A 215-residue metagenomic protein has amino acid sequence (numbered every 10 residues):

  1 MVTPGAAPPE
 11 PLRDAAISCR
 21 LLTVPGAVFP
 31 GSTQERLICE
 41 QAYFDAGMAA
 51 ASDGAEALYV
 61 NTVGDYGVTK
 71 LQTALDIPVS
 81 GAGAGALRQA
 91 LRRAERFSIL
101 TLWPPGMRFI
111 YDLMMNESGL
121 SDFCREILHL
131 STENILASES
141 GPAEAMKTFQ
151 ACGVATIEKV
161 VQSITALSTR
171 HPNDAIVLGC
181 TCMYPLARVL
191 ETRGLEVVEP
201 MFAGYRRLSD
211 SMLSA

Functional and structural regions predicted by a protein language model:
M1-L12: N-terminal beta1-alpha1 ligand-phosphate binding loop
T3, L91-S131, D210-A215: Short, glycine-/small-residue-rich phosphate/pyrophosphate-handling segment
S18-F44, L136-G141, A145: N-terminal beta-loop-helix "entrance" segment that forms/cooperates in small-molecule cofactor or anionic ligand
S32-A49, C152-S163: Glycine-rich, highly charged phosphate/nucleotide-binding loops
C39-A82, R170-A187: N-terminal glycine-rich phosphate/adenylate-binding segment common to multiple enzyme folds
Q72-R93, L190-L208: Short, acidic/small-residue loops that bind anionic groups at enzyme active sites
W103, D112-R170, D174-G179: Active-site rim beta-loop-alpha module in soluble metabolic enzymes
N173-L190, V198-A215: C-terminal and late-domain segments of enzyme folds
